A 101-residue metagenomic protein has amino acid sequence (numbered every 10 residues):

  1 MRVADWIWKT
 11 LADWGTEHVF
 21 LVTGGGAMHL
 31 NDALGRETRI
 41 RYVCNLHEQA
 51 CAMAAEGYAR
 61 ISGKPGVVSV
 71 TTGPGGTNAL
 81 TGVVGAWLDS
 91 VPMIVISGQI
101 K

Functional and structural regions predicted by a protein language model:
M1-K101: N-terminal alpha/beta PP-like core and its mobile active-site loop of ThDP/TPP-dependent enzymes
